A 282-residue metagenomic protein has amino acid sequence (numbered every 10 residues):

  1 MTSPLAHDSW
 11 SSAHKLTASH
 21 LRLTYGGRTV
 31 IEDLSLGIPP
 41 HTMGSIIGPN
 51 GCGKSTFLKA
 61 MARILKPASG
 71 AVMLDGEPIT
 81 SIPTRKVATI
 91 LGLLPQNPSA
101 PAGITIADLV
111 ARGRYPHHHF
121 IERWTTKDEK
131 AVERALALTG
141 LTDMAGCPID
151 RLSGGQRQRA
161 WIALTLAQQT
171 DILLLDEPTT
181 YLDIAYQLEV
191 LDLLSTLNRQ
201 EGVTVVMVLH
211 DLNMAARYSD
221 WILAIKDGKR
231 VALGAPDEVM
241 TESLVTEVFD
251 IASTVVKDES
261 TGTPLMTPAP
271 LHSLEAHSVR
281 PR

Functional and structural regions predicted by a protein language model:
I47-P49: The feature captures the beta-strand-to-loop junction immediately N-terminal to the Walker
A62: Helix-to-loop junction immediately C-terminal to a conserved catalytic motif
G70-P78, V87: Conserved ABC transporter NBD signature motif
A111, T126-M144, Q169: Conserved ABC ATPase "signature" region
R123, P148-L152: Conserved ABC ATPase signature
L173-E177: Catalytic Walker B motif of ABC-type/P-loop ATPase nucleotide-binding domains
